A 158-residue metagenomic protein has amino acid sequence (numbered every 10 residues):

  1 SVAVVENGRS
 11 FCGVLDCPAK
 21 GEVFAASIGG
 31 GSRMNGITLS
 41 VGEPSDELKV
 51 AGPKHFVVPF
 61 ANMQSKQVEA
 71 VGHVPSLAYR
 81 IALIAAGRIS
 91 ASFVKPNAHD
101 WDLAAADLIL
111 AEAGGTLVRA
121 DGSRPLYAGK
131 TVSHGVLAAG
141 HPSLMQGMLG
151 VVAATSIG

Functional and structural regions predicted by a protein language model:
S1-R33: DPxDG-like acidic metal-binding loop motif
G13, A26, V41-G42, Y127: Short capping micro-motif at the N-terminus of alpha-helices
S27, G36, L149-V152: Short, flexible helix/strand-to-coil boundary loops that buttress conserved ligand/catalytic motifs in alpha/beta
G42-G158: An extended, acidic
